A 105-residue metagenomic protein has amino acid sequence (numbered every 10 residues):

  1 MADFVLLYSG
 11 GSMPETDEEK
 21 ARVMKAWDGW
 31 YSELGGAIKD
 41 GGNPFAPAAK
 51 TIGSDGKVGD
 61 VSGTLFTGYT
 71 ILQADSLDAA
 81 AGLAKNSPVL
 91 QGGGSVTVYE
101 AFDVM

Functional and structural regions predicted by a protein language model:
M1-M105: Conserved, structured core segments of small domains
